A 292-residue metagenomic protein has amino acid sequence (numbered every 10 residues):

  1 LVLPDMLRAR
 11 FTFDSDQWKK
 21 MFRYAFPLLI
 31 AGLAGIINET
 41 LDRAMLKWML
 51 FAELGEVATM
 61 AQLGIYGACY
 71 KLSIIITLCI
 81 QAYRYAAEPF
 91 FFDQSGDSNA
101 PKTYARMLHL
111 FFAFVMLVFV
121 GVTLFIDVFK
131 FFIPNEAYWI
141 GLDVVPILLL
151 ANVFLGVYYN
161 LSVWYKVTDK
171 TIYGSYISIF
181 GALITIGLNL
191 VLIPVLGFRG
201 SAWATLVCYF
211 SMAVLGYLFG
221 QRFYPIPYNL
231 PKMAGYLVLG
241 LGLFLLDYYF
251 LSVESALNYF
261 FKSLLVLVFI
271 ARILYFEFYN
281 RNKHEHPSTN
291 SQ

Functional and structural regions predicted by a protein language model:
L1-E39, A86, F90-K102, F223-L237 (+1 more regions): Interhelical loop/hinge segments that connect adjacent transmembrane helices in multipass membrane
L1-P4, A31, G35, Q81-R84 (+4 more regions): Short runs within selected transmembrane alpha-helices of multi-pass transporters and secretion channels
P4, L46, L50-F51, F125-Y138 (+5 more regions): Short helix-capping/hinge motifs at transmembrane helix termini and TM-loop junctions
S15-F92, A151, L155-Y159: Transmembrane helical elements of multi-pass membrane transporters/channels
G35, G181-I184, L230-H284: Transmembrane alpha-helical segments of multi-pass transport proteins
V57-M60, Q94, V167-T168, V195: Helix-loop interface residues and adjacent transmembrane-helix termini in multi-pass membrane transporters, primarily
I65-S178: Specific pore-lining/lateral-gate transmembrane helices of multi-pass inner-membrane transport and insertion machines
N282-Q292: Short, intrinsically disordered terminal tails adjacent to the first/last structured region
